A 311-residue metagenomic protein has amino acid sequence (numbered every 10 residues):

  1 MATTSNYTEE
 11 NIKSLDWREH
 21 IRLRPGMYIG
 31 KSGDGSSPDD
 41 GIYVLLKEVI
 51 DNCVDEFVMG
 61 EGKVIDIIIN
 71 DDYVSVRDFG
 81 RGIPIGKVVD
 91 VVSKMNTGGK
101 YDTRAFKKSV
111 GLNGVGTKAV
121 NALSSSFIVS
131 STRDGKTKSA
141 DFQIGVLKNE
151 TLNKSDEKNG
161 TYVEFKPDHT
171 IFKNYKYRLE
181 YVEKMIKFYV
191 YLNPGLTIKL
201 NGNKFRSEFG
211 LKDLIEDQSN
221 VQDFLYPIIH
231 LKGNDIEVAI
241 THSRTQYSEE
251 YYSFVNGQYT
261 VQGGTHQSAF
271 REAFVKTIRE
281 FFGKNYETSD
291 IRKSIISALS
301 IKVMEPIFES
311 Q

Functional and structural regions predicted by a protein language model:
A2-N11, D72-K87, G98-D217: GHKL-type ATPase core
S14-M27, K31, I69, K154-E164 (+1 more regions): Flexible hinge/switch segments at interdomain interfaces of large molecular machines
D16-P25, V88-T103: Conserved activation segment of eukaryotic-like protein kinases, specifically the C-terminal portion of the activation
I21, N52, V91, V120 (+4 more regions): Residue-level signature of catalytic and energy-coupling elements of molecular machines, predominantly ATP/GTP-dependent
Y28, S32-D40, F172, Y259-Q262: Flexible beta-alpha connector loops of hexameric P-loop NTPases
I29-S36, C53-D66, G98-S109, V129-S130 (+4 more regions): Active-site phosphate-binding and catalytic loops of NTP-dependent enzymes
S36-I65, G116-L123: Conserved ATP-binding N-box helix of the HATPase_c
E150, E180-E183, K187-Y189, P194-Q311: GHKL/Histidine-kinase-like ATPase module
